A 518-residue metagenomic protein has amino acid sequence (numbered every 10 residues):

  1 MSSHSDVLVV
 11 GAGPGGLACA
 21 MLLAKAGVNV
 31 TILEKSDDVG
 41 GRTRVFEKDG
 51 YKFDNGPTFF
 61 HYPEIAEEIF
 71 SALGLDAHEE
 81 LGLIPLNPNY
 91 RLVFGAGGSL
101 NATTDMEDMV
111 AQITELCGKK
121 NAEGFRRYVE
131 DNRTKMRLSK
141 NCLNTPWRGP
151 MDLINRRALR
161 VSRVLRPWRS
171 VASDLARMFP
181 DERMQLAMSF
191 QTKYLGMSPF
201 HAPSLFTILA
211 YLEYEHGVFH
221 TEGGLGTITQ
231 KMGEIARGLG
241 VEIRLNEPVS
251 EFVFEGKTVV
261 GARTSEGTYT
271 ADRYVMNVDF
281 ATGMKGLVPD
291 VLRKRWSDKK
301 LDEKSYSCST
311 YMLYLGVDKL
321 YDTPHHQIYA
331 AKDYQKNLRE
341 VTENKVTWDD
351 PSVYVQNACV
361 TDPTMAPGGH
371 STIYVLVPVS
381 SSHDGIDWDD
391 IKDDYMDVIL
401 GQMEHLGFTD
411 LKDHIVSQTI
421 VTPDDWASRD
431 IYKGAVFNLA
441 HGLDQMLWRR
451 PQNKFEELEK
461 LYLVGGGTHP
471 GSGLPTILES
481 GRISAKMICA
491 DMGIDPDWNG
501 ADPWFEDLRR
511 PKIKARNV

Functional and structural regions predicted by a protein language model:
S3-R137: N-terminal glycine-rich phosphate/pyrophosphate-binding loop and immediately adjacent elements
P57, T468-I488: A conserved FAD-binding loop/helix module that cradles the flavin
G95-A202: Rossmann-like flavin
D181-L195, W348-Q356, T409-P470: A glycine-rich dinucleotide-binding beta-alpha-beta segment and adjacent secondary-structure elements that constitute
I208-V259: Helical element adjacent to the flavin cofactor pocket in flavoenzyme catalytic cores
S250-P367: Mid-domain catalytic core of redox enzymes that form a hydrophobic substrate pocket/lid adjacent to a catalytic redox
F254, A490-V518: Active-site-proximal substrate-binding core of FAD-dependent oxidoreductases
D318-W426: C-terminal segments that line or cap access tunnels to active or ligand-binding sites in enzymes and enzyme-associated
